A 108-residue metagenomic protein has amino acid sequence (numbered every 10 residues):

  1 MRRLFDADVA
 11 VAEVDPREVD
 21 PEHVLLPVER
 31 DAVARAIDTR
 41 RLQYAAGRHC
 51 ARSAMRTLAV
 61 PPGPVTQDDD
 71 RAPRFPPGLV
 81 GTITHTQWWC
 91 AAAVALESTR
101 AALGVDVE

Functional and structural regions predicted by a protein language model:
M1-E108: Core catalytic alpha/beta fold that binds nucleotide/phospho-ligands
